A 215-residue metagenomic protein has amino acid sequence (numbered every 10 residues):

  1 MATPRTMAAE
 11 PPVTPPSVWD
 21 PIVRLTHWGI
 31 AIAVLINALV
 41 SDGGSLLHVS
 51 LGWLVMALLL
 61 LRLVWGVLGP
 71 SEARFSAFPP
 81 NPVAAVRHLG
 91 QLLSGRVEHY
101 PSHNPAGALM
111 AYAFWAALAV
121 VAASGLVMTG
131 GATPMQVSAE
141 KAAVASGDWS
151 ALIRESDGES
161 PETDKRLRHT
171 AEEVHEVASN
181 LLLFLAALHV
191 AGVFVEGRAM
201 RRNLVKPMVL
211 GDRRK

Functional and structural regions predicted by a protein language model:
M1-K215: Membrane-embedded alpha-helical bundles that constitute the cytochrome b-like, heme-associated redox core of multi-pass
